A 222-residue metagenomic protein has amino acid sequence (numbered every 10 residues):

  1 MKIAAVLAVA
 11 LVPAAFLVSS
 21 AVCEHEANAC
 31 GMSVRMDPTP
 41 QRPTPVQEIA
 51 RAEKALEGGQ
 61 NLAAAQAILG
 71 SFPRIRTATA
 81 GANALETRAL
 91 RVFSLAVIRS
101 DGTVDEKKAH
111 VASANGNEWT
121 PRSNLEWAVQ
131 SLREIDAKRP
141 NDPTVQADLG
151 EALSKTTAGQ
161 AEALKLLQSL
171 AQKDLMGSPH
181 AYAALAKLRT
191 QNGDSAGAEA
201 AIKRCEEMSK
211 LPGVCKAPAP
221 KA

Functional and structural regions predicted by a protein language model:
V22-R88: N-terminal leader/linker segments that initiate helical-solenoid repeat arrays
D37-T39, F72-L90, N117, S131-D142 (+1 more regions): Flexible helix-coil transition and linker loops at the boundaries of alpha-helical arrays
E53, F93-V97, E151-A152, K187: Residue-level recognition of tetratricopeptide repeat
G58-G59, S100, R122, T156-T157 (+1 more regions): Structural motif corresponding to the intra-repeat A-B loop/turn of tetratricopeptide repeats
T77-G81, F93-Q130: Short coil/linker segments at helix-helix boundaries
N83-F93, T144-L149, P179-A184, V214-A219: Alpha-solenoid helical repeat scaffolds
E106, E118-Q130, A158-L166, G193-A200: Structural signature of tandem alpha-helical TPR/SEL1-like repeats, specifically the intra-repeat loop/turn
A184-A222: Terminal, low-structured helical/coil segments at or just beyond the last alpha-helical repeat
